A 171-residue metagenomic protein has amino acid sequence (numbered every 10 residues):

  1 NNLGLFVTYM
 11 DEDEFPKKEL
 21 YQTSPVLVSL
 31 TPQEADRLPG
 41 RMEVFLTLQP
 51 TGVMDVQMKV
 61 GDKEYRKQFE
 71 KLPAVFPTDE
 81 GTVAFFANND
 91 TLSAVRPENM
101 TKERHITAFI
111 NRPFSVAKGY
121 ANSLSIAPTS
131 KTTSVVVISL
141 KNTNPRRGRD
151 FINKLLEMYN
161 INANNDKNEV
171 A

Functional and structural regions predicted by a protein language model:
N1-Y159: Solvent-exposed "coupling" segments
L156-A171: A short, surface-exposed, charged and often Trp/Pro-enriched helix-loop connector in the C-terminal portion of helical
